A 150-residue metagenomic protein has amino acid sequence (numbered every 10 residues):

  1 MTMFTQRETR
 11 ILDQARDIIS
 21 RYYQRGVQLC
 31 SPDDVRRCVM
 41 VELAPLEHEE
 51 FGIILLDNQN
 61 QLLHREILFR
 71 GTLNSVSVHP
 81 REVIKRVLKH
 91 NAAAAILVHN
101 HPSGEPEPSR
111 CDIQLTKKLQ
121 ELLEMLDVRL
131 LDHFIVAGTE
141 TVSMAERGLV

Functional and structural regions predicted by a protein language model:
M1-I11, R21, D34-R37, Q59 (+1 more regions): Active-site-proximal loop/helix of nucleotide/amide-processing enzymes and allied scaffolds
R10-I67: Long amphipathic N-terminal alpha/beta scaffold segment
